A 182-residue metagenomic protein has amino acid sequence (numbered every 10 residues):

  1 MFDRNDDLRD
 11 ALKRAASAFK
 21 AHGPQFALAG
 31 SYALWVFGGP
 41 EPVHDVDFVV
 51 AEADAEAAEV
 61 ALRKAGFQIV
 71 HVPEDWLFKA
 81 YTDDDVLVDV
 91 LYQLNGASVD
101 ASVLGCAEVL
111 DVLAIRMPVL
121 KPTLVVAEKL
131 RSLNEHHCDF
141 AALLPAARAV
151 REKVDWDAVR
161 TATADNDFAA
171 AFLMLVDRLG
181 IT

Functional and structural regions predicted by a protein language model:
M1-T182: Compositionally biased terminal segments of proteins
